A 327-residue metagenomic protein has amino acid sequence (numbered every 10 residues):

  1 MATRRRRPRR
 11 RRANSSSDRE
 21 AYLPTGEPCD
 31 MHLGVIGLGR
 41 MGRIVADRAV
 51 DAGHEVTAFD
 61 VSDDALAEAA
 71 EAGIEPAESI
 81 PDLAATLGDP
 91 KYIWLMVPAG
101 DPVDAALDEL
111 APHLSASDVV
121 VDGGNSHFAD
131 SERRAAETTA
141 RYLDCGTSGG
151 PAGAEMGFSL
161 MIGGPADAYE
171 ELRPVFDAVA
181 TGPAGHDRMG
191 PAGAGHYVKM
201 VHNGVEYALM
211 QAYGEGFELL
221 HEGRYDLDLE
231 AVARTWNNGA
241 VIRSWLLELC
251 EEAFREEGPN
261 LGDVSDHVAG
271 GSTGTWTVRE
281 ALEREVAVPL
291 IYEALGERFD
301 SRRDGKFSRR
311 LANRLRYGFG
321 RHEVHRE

Functional and structural regions predicted by a protein language model:
R4-R7, R19-K91, P151-G153: NAD(P)+-binding Rossmann beta1-loop-alpha1 motif at the extreme N-terminus of oxidoreductases
S15-S17: Serine residues within intrinsically disordered or low-complexity segments
M31-L38, V45, A178, Y317 (+1 more regions): ATP-dependent carboxylate/acyl-activation modules
R40, V61, I74-R133, A154-G163: Rossmann-like NAD(P)-binding element
V56, P76, Y142-L143, V288: Hydrophobic beta-strand scaffold residues
A106, S126-G204, Q211-G214: Rossmann-fold dinucleotide-binding core
E171, G193-H322: Helical "substrate-binding/catalytic lid" subdomain of Rossmann-like NAD(P)-dependent dehydrogenases/reductases
